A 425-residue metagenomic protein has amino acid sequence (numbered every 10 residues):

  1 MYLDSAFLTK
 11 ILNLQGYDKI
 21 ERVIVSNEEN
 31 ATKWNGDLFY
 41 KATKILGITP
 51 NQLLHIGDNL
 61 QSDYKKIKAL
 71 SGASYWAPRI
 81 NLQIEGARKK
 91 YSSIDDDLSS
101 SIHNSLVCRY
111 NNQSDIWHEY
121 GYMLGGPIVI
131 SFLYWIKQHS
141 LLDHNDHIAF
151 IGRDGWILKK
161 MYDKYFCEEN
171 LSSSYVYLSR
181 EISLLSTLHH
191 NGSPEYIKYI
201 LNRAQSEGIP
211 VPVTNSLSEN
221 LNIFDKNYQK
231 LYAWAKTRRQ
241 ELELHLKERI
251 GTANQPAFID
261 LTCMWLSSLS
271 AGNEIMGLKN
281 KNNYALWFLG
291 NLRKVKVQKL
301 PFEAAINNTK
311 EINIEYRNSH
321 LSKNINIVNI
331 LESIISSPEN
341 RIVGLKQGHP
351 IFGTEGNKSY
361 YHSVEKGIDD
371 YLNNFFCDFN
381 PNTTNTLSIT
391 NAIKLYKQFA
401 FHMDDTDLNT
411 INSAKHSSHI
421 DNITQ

Functional and structural regions predicted by a protein language model:
M1-N13, I20-N27, A149-D154: Substrate-recognition element of Asp-dependent hydrolases with the DxDx(T/V) motif
V23-E29, N81-L82, E169-S186, N291: Conserved beta-strand -> loop -> alpha-helix junction used to position metal-binding or nucleic-acid-contacting
W34-Q61, P256: Conserved Lys-Pro-Asp/Glu-containing loop-to-beta segment of HAD-superfamily phosphomonoesterases, centered on
N59-S74: Acidic, divalent-metal-coordinating active-site segment for phosphoryl/phosphodiester hydrolysis, typified by short
N81-I84, R88-F132: Flexible inter-domain linker/hinge segments
W117-Y120, G125-F132, L185-K198, E207-Q425: Long, contiguous domain-sized segments
L133-Q138: Conserved helicase/translocase motor-coupling segment
N145-G152, P256-A257: Short glycine-rich phosphate-binding loop at a beta-alpha junction
